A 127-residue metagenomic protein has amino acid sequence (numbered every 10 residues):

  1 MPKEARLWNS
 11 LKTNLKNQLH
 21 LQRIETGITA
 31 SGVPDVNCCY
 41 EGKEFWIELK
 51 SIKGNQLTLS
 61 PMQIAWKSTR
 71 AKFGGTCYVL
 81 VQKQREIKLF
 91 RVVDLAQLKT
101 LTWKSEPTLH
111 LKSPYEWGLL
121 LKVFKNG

Functional and structural regions predicted by a protein language model:
M1-G27, G127: Acidic-basic catalytic patches of nuclease active cores, encompassing PD-(D/E)XK and other metal-cofactor nuclease
T26-T29, L59-S60: A conditional alpha-helix N-cap/helix-loop micro-motif detector
G32: Beta-rich catalytic cores
V36-C38, K43-K53: Conserved catalytic cores of phosphodiester-cleaving nucleases, focusing on short active-site segments
K53-I64: Active-site-adjacent loop/helix micro-motif of nuclease/hydrolase catalytic cores
A71-Q97: Nucleic-acid nuclease catalytic cores
E106-G127: Charged phosphate-binding loop/patch that engages nucleotide di/tri-phosphates or the phosphate backbone of nucleic
